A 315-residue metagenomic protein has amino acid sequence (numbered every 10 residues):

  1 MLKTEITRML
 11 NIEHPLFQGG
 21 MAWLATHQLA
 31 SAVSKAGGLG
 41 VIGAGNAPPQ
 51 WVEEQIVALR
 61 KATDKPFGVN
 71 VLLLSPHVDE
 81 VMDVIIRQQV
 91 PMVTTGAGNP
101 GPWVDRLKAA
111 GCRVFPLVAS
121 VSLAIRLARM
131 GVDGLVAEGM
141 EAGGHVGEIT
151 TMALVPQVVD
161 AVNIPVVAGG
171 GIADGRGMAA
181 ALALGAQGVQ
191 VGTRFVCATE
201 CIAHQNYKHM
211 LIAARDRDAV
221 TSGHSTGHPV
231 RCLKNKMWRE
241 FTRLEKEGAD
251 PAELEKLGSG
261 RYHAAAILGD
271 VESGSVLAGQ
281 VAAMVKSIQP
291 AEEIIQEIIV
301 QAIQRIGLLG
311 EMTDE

Functional and structural regions predicted by a protein language model:
M1-P165: Active-site entrance/lid segments in N-terminal catalytic domains of soluble metabolic enzymes
L24, I172-A173: Residue-level detector of alpha-helix initiation sites
A153-V167, A173-E315: Conserved active-site-proximal phosphate/metal-binding subdomains
